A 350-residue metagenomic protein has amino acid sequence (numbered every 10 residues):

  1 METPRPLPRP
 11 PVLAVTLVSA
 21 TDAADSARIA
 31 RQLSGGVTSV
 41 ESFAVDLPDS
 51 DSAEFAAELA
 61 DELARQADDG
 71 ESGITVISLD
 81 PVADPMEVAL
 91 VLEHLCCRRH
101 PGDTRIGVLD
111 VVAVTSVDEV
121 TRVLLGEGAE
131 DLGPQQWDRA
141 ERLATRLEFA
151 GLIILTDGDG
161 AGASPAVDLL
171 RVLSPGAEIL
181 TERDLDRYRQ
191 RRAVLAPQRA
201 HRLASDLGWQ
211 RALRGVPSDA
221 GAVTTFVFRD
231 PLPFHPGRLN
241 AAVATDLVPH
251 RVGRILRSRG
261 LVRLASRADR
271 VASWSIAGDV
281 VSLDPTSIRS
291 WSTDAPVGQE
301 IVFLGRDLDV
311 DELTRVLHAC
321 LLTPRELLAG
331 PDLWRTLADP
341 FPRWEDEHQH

Functional and structural regions predicted by a protein language model:
E2-A57, I74-A89: Glycine-rich P-loop/Walker A and Walker A-like loops and their local beta1-loop-alpha1 context in P-loop NTPases
L13, S72, I106-L109, E148-G151 (+1 more regions): Short glycine-/polar-rich loops that comprise or flank the Walker A/P-loop and associated switch/sensor motifs
L17-T21, F43-D46, T75-D80, V112-S116 (+3 more regions): Conserved beta-strand segments of the P-loop GTPase G domain that flank and frequently precede/overlap
D22-D25, P81-M86, D118-T121, D159-G162 (+2 more regions): Short acidic, S/G/P-rich loop/turn micro-motifs used as interaction or catalytic elements
L47-E54, D61, L79-E87, L109-V112 (+2 more regions): P-loop/Walker-type NTP enzyme "switch/lid" segment
P48, V117-R122, E127-R289, L327 (+1 more regions): C-terminal accessory "lid"/substrate-recognition subdomains
F55-L109: Phosphate-binding/switch loop-helix module in NTP-utilizing enzymes
D294-H350: Generic C-terminus detector
